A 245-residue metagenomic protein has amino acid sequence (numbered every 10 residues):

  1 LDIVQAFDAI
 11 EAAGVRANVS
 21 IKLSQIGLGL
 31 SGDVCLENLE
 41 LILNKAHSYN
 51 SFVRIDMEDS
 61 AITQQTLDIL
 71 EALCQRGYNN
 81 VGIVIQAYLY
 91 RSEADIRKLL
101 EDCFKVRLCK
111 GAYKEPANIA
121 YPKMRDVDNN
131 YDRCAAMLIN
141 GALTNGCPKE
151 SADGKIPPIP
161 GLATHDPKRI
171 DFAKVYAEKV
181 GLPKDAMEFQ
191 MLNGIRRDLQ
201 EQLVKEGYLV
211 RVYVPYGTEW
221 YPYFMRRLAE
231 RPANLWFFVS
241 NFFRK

Functional and structural regions predicted by a protein language model:
L1-K245: Positively charged, amphipathic and often flexible ligand-engagement surfaces
